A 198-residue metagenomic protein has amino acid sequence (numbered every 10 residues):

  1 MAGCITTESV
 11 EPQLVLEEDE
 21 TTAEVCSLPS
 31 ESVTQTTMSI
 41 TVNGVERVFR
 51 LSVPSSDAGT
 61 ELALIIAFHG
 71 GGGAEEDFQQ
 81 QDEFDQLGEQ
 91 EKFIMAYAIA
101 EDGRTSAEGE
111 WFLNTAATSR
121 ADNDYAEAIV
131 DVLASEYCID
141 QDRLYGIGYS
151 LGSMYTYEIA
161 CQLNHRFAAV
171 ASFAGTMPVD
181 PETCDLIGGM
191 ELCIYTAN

Functional and structural regions predicted by a protein language model:
C4-L64, T118, D122, R143 (+3 more regions): A domain-start/cap signature at the N-terminus of enzymes
S39-V53, G59-Y145, E158, Q162: Serine-hydrolase catalytic machinery in alpha/beta-hydrolase-like enzymes
L62-A63, E191-C193: Structural motif
Q79-D85, T176-G189: Alpha-helical scaffolding within the catalytic cores of extracellular/periplasmic polymer-degrading hydrolases
E101-A107, T183-D185, G189-L192: Intrinsically disordered, low-complexity coil segments
I194-N198: Short beta-strand/loop motif that positions the catalytic acidic residue of the alpha/beta-hydrolase fold
